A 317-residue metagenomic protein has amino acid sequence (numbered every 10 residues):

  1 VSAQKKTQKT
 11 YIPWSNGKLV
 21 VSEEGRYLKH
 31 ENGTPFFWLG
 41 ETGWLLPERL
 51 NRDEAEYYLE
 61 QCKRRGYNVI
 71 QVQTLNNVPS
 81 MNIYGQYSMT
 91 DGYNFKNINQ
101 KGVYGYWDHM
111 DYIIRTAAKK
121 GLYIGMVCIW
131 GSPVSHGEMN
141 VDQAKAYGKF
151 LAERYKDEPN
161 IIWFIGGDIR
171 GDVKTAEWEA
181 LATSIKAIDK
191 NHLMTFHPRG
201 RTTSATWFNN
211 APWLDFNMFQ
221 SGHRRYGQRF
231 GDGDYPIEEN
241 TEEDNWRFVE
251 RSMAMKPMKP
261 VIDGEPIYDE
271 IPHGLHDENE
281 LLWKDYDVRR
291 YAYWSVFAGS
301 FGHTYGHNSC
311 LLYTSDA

Functional and structural regions predicted by a protein language model:
V1-T7: Bacterial Sec-dependent N-terminal signal peptides
Y11-Q228, Y235-D244: Active-site mouth of glycoside hydrolases
L39-L50, T90, S295, G299-H303 (+1 more regions): Short, charged N-terminal helix-start/capping segments
A211, F216, Q220-R224, F230-C310: Catalytic-core region of carbohydrate-active enzymes that cleave or remodel glycosidic bonds
Y313-A317: Conserved small/polar residues in nucleotide/adenosyl-binding loops
